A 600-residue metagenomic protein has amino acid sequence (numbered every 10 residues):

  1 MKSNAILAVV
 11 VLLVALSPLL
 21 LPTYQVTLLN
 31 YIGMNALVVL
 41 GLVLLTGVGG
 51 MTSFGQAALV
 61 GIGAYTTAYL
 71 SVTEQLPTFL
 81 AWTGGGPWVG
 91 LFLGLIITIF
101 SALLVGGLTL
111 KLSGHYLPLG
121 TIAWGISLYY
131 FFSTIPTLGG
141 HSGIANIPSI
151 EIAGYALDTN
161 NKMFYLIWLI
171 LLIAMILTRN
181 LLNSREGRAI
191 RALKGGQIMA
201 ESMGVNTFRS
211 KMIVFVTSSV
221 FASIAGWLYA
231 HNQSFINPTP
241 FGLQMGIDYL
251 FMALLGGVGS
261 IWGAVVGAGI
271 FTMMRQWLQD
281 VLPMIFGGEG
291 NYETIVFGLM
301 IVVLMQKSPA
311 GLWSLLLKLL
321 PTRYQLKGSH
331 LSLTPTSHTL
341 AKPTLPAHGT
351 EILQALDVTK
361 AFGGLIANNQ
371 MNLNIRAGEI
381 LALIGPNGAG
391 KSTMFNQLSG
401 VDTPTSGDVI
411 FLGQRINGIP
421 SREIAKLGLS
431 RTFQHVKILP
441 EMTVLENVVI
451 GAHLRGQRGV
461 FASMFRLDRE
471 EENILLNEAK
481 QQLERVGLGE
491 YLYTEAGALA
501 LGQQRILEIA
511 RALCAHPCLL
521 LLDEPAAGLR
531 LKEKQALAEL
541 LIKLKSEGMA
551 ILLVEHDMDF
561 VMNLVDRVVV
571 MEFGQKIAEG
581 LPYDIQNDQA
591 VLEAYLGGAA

Functional and structural regions predicted by a protein language model:
M1-T336: Transmembrane alpha-helices and adjacent helix-loop boundaries
I384-P386: The feature captures the beta-strand-to-loop junction immediately N-terminal to the Walker
S399: Helix-to-loop junction immediately C-terminal to a conserved catalytic motif
G407-R415, L427: Conserved ABC transporter NBD signature motif
G459-Y491, E539-I542: Conserved ABC ATPase "signature" region
L520-E524: Catalytic Walker B motif of ABC-type/P-loop ATPase nucleotide-binding domains
